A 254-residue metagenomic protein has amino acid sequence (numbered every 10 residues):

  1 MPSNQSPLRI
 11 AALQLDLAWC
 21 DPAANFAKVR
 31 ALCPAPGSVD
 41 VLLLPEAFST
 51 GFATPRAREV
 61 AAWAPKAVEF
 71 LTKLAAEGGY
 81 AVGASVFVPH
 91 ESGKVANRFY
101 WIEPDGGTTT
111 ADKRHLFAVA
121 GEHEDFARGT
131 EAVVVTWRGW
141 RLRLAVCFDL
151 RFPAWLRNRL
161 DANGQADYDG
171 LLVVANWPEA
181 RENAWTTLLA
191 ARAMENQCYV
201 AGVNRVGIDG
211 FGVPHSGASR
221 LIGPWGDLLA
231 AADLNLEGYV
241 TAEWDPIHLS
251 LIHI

Functional and structural regions predicted by a protein language model:
M1-V41, L172: N-terminal active-site segment of His-dependent metallophosphoesterases
P22-A23, R30-P104, T109, P178-R192 (+1 more regions): Cys-nucleophile CN-hydrolase/nitrilase-fold catalytic domain and related Cys-dependent amidase chemistry that acts on
L42-L43, R141-V146, L172-V173, A201: Short hydrophobic-aromatic micro-motifs
T50, Y100, A111-F117, R220 (+1 more regions): Short beta->alpha transition motifs characteristic of CBS
K66-G83, L150-G238: CN hydrolase (nitrilase-like) catalytic-core segments centered on the catalytic cysteine and neighboring Lys/Glu
A84-V86, R98-W101, V133, S219-L221 (+1 more regions): Short beta-strand scaffold segments in enzyme catalytic cores
H90-A166, E179-T187: Active-site catalytic loop in hydrolytic enzyme cores
H253-I254: Conserved small/polar residues in nucleotide/adenosyl-binding loops
